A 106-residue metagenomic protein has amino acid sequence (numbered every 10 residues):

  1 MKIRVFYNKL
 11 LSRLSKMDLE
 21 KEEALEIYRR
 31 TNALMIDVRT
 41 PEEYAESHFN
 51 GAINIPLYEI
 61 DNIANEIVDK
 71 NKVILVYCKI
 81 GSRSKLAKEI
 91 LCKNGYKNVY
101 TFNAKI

Functional and structural regions predicted by a protein language model:
M1-L34, V38-E46: Flexible, polar/low-complexity N-terminal or interdomain linker segments that lie immediately upstream of folded
Y7, Y28-R30, L57-V76: Mobile, glycine- and charge-enriched loop segments and immediately flanking short secondary-structure elements within
M35, A52-N54, V99-T101: Conserved beta-strand scaffold positions in the cores of enzyme catalytic domains, especially in NTP/NDP-utilizing
V38-T40, L57, A104: Active-site loop/turn elements of alpha/beta-hydrolase fold enzymes, especially the short glycine-/histidine-rich
E42-Y44, D61, S82-S84: Glycine-rich nucleotide phosphate-binding loop and flanking beta-alpha elements of Rossmann-like dinucleotide-binding
H48-N50, G95: Short, structured coil segments at secondary-structure junctions
A64-I106: Catalytic cysteine-centered active loop of the rhodanese-like fold, especially the PTP/DSP P-loop
